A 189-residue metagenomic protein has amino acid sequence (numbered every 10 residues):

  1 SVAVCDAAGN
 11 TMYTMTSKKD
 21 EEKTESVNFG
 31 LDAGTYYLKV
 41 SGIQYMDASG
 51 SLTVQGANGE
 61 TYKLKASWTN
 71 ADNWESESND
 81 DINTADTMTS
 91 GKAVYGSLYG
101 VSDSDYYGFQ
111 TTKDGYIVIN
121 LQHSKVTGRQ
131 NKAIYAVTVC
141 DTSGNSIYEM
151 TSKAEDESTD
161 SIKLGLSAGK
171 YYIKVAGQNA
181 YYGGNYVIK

Functional and structural regions predicted by a protein language model:
S1, E22-V27, T35-Y37, T61-K63 (+4 more regions): Non-catalytic, beta-strand-enriched accessory regions in extracellular/secretory proteins and membrane protein
S1-V4, D20-T24, I134, V139 (+3 more regions): Long tandem-repeat architectures and their stereotyped inter-repeat linkers in very large proteins
V4-G9, D32-T89, D105-Y107, R129 (+2 more regions): C-terminal edge strands of extracellular/lumenal beta-sandwich accessory domains
G9-M15, S143-T151: Surface-exposed loop/edge segments in extracytoplasmic proteins
Y13, D86, A93, I119-N120 (+3 more regions): Intrinsically disordered, low-complexity segments of exported/surface proteins
T16, S76, Y99, Q110 (+2 more regions): Residue-level detector of conserved, well-ordered beta-strand and adjacent loop positions that form binding/recognition
T16-E21, S26-G30, T53-G56, G96-Y99 (+4 more regions): Tandem-repeat/low-complexity and Cys-motif detector
I117-G128: Short amphipathic, basic-aromatic surface patches that mediate peripheral association with negatively charged
